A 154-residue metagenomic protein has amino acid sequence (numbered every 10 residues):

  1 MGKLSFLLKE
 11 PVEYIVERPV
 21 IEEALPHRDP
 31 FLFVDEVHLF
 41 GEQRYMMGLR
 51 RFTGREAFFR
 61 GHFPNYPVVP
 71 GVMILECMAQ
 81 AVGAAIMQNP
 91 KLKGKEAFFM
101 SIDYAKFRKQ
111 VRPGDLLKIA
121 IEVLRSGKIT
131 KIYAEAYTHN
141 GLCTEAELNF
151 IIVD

Functional and structural regions predicted by a protein language model:
G2-H38: Flexible, low-complexity linker/boundary loops enriched in proline and small hydrophobic residues that flank enzymatic
S5-I15, V82-K118, C143, I151: Hydrophobic beta-strand-centered segment that forms part of the acyl-chain substrate-binding groove
E22, N65, F107-K109: Beta-strand-rich interaction surfaces with strong enrichment in secreted/lumenal proteins
R28, E36-H38, R44-M47, F59 (+2 more regions): Terminal leader/tail segments of proteins
D29-V69, M87: Catalytic strand-loop segment that frames the active site of acyl-thioester-processing enzymes
V37, I102-G141: Hydrophobic beta-sheet segments that form the core/acyl-binding groove of ACP/CoA-dependent acyl-chain-processing
V37, V69-L92: Active-site helix/loop of acyl-thioester processing domains in fatty-acid/polyketide metabolism, spanning hotdog-fold
V69, T138-D154: Flexible glycine-rich active-site/ligand-binding loops centered on an Asp-His dyad
